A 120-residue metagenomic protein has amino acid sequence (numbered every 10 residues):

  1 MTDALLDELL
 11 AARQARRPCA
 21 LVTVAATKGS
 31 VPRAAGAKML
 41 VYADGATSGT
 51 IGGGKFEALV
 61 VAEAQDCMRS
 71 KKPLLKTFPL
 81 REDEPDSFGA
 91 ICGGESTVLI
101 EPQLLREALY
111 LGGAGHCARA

Functional and structural regions predicted by a protein language model:
M1-A120: Segments forming oxygen-rich coordination pockets for charged ligands
